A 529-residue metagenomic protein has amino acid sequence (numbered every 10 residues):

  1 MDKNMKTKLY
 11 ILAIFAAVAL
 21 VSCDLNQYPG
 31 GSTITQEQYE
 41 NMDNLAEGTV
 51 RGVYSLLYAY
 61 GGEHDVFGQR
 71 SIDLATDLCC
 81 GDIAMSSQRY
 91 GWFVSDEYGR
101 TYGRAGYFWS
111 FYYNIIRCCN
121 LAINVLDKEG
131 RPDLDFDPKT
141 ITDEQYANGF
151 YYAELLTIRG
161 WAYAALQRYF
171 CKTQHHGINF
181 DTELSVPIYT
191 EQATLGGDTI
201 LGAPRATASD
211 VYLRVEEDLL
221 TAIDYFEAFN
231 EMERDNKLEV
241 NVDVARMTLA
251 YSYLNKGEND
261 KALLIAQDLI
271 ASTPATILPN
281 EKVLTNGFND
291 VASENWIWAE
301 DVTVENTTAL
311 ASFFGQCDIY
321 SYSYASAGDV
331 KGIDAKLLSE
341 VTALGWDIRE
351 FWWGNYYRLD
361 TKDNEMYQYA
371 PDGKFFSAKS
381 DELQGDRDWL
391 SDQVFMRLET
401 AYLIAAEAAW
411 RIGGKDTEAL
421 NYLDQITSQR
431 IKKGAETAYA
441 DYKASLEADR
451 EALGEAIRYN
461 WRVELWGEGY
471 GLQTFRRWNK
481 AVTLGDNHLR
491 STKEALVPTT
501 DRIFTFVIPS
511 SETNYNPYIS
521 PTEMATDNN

Functional and structural regions predicted by a protein language model:
M1-V21: Sec-dependent bacterial lipoprotein signal peptides
C23-C79, D318-I319, S323-G328, V341-G345 (+5 more regions): Membrane-proximal, proline-rich intrinsically disordered regions
I34-Q36, H64-D77, P138-D143, F170-Y189 (+2 more regions): Short, surface-exposed recognition loops and adjoining beta-strand edges that mediate ligand/DNA contacts, enriched
A46, A59, I200, A206 (+10 more regions): Extended ligand-binding clefts on enzyme/binding-domain cores
R89-C171, A206, D224-F226, D386-Q393 (+2 more regions): Conserved, well-structured interaction surfaces
I116-C119, Y212, L219, A266 (+1 more regions): Inward-facing hydrophobic residues that define packing positions of alpha-helical scaffold repeats
Y212, N259, K415-D416: TPR-repeat structural position
